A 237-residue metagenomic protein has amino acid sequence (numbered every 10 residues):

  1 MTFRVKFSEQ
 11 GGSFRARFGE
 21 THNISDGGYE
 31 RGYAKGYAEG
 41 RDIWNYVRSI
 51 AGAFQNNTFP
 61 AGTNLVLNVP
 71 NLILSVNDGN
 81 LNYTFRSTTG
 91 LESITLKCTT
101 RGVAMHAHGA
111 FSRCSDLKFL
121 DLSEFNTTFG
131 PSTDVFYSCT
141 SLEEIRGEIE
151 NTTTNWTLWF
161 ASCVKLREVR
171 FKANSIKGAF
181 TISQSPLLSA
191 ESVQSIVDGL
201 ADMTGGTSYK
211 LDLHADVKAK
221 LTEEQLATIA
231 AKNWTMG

Functional and structural regions predicted by a protein language model:
M1, S8-E9, G52, Y83 (+1 more regions): Polar/charged low-complexity regions in secreted precursors and cytosolic/nuclear IDRs
M1-R41: Short, low-complexity N-terminal tether/leader segments at secretion or assembly junctions of large, surface-exposed
G11, K218-G237: Extracellular/surface-exposed low-complexity segments
A34, A38-A51, F59-G79, T89-M105 (+6 more regions): Structural signature of tandem-repeat unit edges
A53-F54, T58, T84-F85, A110-C114 (+2 more regions): Periodic small-residue-enriched repeat registers in elongated scaffold domains
N56-P60, A227-I229: Short, conserved catalytic or adaptor-binding loops enriched in Gly and charged residues
M203-K218: Extended alpha-helical scaffolding segments
